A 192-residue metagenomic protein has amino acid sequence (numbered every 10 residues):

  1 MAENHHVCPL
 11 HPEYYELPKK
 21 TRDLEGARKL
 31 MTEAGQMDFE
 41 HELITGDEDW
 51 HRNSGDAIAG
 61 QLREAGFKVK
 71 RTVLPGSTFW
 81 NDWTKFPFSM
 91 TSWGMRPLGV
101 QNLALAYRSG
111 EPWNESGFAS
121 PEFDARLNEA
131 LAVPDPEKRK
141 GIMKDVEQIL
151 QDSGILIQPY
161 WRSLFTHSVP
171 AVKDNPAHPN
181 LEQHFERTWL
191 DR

Functional and structural regions predicted by a protein language model:
M1-A2, D47-H51, G76-T78, G94-L98 (+2 more regions): Solvent-exposed loop/turn segments at secondary-structure junctions within structured extracellular/periplasmic domains
M1-E33, W50-N53: Structural transition elements
R22, G26-K29, N53, A57 (+5 more regions): Extracytoplasmic/secreted proteins, especially bacterial periplasmic and envelope-associated proteins
M31-G35, L62, G66, P87-M90 (+2 more regions): Sec/Tat-exported extracytoplasmic proteins
D38-D47, V69-T72: Short, well-ordered beta-strand elements
G60-R108: Periplasmic binding protein-like
K70-F79, A104-P170, R192: Extracytoplasmic/peripheral linker and loop segments enriched in polar/acidic and small residues with frequent Thr/Pro
T166-R192: Long beta-strand-rich cores associated with HINT superfamily self-processing modules
